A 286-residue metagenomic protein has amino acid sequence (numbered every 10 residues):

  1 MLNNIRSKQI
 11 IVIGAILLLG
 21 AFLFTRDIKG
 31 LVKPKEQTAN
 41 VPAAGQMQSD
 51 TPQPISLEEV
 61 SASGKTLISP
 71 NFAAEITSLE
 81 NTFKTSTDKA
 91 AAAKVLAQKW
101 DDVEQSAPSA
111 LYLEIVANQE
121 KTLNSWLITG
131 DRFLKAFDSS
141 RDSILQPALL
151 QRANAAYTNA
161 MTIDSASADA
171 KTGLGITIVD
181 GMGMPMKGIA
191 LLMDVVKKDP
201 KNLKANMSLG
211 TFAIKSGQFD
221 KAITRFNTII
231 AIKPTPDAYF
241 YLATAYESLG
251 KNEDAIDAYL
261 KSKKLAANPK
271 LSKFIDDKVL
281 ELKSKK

Functional and structural regions predicted by a protein language model:
L2-A107: N-terminal leader/linker segments that initiate helical-solenoid repeat arrays
T87, E120-K121, S165, P200 (+2 more regions): Short coil turns that delineate tetratricopeptide repeat
A92, S109, S125-W126, A170 (+4 more regions): TPR alpha-solenoid repeat register
V95, I128, R132, G173-L174 (+3 more regions): Canonical tetratricopeptide repeat
Q98, N118, D131, I176 (+3 more regions): Residue-level recognition of tetratricopeptide repeat
V103, A136, G181-M182, S216 (+2 more regions): Structural motif corresponding to the intra-repeat A-B loop/turn of tetratricopeptide repeats
